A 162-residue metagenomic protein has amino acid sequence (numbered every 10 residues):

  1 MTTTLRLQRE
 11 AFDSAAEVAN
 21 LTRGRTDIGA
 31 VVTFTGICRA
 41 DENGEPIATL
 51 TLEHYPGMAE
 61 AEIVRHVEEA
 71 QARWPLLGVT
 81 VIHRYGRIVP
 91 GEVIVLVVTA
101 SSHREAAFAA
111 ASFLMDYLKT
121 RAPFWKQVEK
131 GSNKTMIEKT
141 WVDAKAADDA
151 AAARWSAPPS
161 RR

Functional and structural regions predicted by a protein language model:
M1-I94, F108-S112, D116-R162: N-terminal, polar/charged subdomain of small-to-medium soluble alpha/beta proteins
I94-S101: Short glycine-rich or small-residue beta-strand-to-loop segments that form or flank ligand, phosphate, metal/Fe-S
